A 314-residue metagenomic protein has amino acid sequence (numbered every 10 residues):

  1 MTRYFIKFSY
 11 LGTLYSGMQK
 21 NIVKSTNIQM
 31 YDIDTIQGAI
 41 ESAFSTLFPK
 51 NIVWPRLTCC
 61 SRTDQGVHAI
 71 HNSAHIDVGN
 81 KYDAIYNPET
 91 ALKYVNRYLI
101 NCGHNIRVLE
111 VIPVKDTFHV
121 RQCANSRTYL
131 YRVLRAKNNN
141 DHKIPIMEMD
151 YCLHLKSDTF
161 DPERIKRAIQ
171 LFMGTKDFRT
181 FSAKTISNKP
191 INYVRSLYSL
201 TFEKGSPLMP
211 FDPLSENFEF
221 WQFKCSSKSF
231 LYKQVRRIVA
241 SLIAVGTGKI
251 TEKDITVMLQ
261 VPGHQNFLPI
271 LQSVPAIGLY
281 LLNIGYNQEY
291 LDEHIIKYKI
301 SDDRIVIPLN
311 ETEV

Functional and structural regions predicted by a protein language model:
M1-V314: Structured-RNA-binding interfaces characteristic of tRNA pseudouridine synthases
